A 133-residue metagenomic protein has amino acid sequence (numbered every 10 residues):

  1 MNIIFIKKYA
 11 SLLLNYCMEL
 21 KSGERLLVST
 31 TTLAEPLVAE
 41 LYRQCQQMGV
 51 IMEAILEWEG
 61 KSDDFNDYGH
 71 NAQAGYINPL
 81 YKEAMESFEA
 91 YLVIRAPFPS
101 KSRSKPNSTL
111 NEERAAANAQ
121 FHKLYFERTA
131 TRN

Functional and structural regions predicted by a protein language model:
M1-N133: Active-site bordering "gate/hinge" segments that shape substrate access to catalytic or cofactor-binding pockets
